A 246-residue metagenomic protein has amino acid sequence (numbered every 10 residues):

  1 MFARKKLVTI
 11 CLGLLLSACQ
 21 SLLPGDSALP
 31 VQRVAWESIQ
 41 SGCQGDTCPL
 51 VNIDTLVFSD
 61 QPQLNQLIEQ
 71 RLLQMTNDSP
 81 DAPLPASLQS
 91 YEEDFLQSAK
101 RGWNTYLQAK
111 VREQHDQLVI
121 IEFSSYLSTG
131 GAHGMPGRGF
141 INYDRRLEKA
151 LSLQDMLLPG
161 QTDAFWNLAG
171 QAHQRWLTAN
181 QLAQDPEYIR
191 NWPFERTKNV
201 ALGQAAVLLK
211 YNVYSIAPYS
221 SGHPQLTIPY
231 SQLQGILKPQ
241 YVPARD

Functional and structural regions predicted by a protein language model:
M1-V8: Bacterial N-terminal signal peptides that target proteins for export
L15-A18: C-terminal motif of bacterial Sec signal peptides marking the signal peptidase cleavage site
Q20-D246: Compositionally biased intrinsically disordered regions enriched in Thr/Gly
